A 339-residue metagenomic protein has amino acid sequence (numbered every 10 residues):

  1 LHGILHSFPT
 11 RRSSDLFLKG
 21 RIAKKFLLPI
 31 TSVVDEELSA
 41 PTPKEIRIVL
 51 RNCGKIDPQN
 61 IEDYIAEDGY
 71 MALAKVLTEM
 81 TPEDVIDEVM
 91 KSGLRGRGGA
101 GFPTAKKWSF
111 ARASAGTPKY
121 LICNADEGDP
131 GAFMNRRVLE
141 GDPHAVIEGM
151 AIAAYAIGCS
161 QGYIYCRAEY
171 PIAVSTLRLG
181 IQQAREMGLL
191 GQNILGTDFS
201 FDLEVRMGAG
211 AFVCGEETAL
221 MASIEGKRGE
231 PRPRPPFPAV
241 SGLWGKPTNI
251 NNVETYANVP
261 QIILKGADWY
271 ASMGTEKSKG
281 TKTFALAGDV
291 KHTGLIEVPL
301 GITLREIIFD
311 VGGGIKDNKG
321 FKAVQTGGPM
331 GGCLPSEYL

Functional and structural regions predicted by a protein language model:
H2, H6-S13: Short, small-residue-biased leader/transition segments that mark boundaries at the very start of proteins
L18, S32-L38, Q161-Q182, F201-L203 (+1 more regions): Terminal amphipathic helices with adjacent charged low-complexity linkers/tails
K25-V89, N251-G266: Flexible inter-domain linker/hinge segments
I56-P58, Y64-M71, C123-N135, P238-L243 (+1 more regions): Gly-rich Lys/Arg/Thr-decorated short loops/hinges at beta-loop-alpha junctions or inter-strand turns that position
M90-A111, A153, G210-A222, G226-R228: Conserved phosphate/anionic-ligand binding catalytic regions in large, soluble enzymes, centered on
D142-A156: Histidine-anchored nucleotide/phosphate-binding helix
G149-A153, G301-K316: Short amphipathic, charge-patterned alpha-helical segments
V174-L300, G312-I315: Hydrophobic alpha-helical positions that pack around
